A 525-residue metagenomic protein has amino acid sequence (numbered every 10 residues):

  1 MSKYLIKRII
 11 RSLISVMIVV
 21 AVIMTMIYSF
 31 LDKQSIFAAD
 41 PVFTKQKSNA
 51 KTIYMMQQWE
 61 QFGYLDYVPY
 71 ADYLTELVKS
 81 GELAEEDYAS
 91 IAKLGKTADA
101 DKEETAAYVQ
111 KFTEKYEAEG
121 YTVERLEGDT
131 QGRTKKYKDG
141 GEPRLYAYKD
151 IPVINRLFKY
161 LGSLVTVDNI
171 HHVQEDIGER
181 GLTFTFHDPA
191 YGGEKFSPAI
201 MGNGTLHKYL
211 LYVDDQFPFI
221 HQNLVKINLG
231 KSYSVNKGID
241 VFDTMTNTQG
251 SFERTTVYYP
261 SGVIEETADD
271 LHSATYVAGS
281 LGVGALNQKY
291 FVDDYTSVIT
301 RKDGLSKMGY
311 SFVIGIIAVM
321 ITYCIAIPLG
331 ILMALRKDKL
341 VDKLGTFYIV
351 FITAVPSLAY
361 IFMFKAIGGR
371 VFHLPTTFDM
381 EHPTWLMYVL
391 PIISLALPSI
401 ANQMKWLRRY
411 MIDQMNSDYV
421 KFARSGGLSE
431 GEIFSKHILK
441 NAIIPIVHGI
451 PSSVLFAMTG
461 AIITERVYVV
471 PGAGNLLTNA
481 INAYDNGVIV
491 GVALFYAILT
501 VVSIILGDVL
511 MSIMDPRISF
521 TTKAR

Functional and structural regions predicted by a protein language model:
S2-I6, I10, I151-E175, L305 (+7 more regions): Membrane-interacting alpha-helical segments
R8, T346, F362, H437 (+1 more regions): Residue-level recognition of transmembrane alpha-helices in multi-pass small-molecule transporters/permeases
I10-K33: Short, strongly hydrophobic transmembrane alpha-helices
S12, V20, F43-T44, V350 (+3 more regions): Residue-level recognition of pore/gate-forming positions within transmembrane alpha-helices of multi-pass
I27-D303, R525: Membrane-topology segments of multi-pass transport proteins
V241-E265, F291-D303, G330-T346, L390-A396 (+1 more regions): Hydrophobic alpha-helical transmembrane segments
T256-F291, T346-S399: Membrane-water interface segments at transmembrane-helix boundaries in multipass membrane proteins
M308-V341, T353, S357, G369-R525: Alpha-helical transmembrane segments of integral membrane proteins, especially multi-pass inner/plasma-membrane
